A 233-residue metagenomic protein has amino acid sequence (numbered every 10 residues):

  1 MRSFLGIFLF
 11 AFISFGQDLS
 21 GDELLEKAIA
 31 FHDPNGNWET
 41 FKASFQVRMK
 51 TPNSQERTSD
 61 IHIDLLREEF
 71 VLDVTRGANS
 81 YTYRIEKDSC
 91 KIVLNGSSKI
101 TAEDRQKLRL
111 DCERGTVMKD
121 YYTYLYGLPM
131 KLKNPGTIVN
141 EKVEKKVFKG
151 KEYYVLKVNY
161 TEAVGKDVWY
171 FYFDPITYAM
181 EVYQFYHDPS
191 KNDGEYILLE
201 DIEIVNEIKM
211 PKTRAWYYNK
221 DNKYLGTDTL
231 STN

Functional and structural regions predicted by a protein language model:
S3-I13: Sec-dependent N-terminal signal peptides
Q17-L24, V93-K166, S190-D193: Flexible, processing/modification-adjacent segments and terminal tails in exported/periplasmic/extracellular proteins
E23, K27-S98, G136-E144: N-terminal mature ectodomain segment of secretory-pathway/periplasmic proteins
A43, R76, E86, R109-C112 (+2 more regions): N- and C-terminal low-complexity/disordered segments
R48-K50, T58-S59, E69-V71, G77-N79 (+4 more regions): Intrinsically disordered, low-complexity segments enriched in polar/charged residues with Gly/Pro, especially when
T51-T58, G77-R84, S98-A102, A163-V168 (+2 more regions): Short, surface-exposed beta-strand/loop "edge" segments at domain boundaries and coil↔beta transitions
I85-S89, S98-T101, K107-C112, L225-N233: Catalytic loop of the DD-peptidase/beta-lactamase superfamily, centered on the K-T-G motif and neighboring
V147-N233: Gly/Pro-enriched, hydrophobic low-complexity segments that function as extracytoplasmic propeptides/linkers
